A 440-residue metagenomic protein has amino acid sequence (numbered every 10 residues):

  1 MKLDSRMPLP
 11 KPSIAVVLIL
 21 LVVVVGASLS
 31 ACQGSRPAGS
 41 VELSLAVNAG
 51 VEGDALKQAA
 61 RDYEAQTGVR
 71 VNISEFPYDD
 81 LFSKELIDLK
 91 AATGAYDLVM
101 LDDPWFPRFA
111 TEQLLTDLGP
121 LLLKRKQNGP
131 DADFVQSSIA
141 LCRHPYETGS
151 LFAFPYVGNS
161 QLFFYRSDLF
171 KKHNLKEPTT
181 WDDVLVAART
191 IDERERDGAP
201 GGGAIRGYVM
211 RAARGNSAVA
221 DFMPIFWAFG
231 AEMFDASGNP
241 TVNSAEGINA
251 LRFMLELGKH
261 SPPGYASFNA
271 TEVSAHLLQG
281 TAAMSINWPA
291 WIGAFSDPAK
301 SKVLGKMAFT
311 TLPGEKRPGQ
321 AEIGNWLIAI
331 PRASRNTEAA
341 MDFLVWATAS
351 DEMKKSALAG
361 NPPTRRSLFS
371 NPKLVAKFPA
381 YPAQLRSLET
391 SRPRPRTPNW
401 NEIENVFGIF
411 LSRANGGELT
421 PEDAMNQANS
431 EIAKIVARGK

Functional and structural regions predicted by a protein language model:
M1-S44, A65, L122, S430-K440: Short, low-complexity disordered leader/linker segments with a strong preference for bacterial N-terminal type II
P37, A132-S137, C142-Y146, M307-T311 (+3 more regions): Long, aromatic- and glycine/proline-rich binding clefts that accommodate carbohydrate-like moieties
G50-R70, F407, M425: Short, polar/charged alpha-helical segment
D62-F134, D168-T179, H276, A283-M284 (+3 more regions): Extracytoplasmic "Venus flytrap"/periplasmic binding protein-like
D103-S160, G201-R206, A218-D221, L304-P313 (+1 more regions): Hinge/lid segment of periplasmic solute-binding proteins
G119-Q136, G207-A213, F229-N249, D297-K302 (+4 more regions): Short, solvent-exposed loop/beta-turn-alpha elements that line the ligand-binding surface or hinge of extracytoplasmic
L141-Y156, Q161, L185-N239, A282: Extracytoplasmic/periplasmic solute-binding protein
A187-D192, A236-S267, A308, L312: Glycine-centered hinge/linker elements that transmit conformational signals in sensory and ligand-binding systems
